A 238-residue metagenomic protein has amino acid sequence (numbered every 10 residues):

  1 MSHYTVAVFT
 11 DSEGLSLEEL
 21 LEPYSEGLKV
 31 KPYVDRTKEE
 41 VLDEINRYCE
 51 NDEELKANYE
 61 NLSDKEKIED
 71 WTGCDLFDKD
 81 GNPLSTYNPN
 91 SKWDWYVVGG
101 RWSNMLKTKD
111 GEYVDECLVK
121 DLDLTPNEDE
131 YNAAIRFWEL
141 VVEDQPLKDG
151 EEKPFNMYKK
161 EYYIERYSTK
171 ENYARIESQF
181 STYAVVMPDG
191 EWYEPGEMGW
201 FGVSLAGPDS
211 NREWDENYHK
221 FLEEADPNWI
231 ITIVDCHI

Functional and structural regions predicted by a protein language model:
M1-N217, E224, I238: Acidic (Asp/Glu-rich) sequence patches and key acidic residues that form negatively charged surfaces used
N228-I238: C-terminal or internal capping secondary-structure element at the end of a domain, subdomain, or sheet
